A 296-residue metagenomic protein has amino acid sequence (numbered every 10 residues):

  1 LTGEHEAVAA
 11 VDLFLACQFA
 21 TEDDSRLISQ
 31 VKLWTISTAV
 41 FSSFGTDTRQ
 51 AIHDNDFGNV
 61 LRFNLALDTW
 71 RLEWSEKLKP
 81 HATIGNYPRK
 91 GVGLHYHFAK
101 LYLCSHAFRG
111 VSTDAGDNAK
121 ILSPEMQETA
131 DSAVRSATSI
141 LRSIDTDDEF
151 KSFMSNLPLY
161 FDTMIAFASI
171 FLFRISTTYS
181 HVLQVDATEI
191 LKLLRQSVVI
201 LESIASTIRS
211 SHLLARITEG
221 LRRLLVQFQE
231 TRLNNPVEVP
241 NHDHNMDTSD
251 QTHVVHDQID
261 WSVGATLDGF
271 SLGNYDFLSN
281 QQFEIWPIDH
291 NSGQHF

Functional and structural regions predicted by a protein language model:
L1-A7, L13-R195, S210-E230, F270 (+3 more regions): Extended, leucine-rich alpha-helical cores of fungal transcription factors
I204-T207, T231-F296: Intrinsically disordered, low-complexity transcriptional activation domains
